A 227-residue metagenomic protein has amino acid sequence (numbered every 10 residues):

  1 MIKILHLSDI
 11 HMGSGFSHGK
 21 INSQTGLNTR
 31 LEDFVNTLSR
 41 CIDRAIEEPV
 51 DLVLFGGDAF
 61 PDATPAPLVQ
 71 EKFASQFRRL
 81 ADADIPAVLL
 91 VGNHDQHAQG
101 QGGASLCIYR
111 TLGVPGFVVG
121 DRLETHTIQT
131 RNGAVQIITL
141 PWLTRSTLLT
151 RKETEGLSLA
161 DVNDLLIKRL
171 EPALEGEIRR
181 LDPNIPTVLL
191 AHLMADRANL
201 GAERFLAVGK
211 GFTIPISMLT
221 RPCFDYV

Functional and structural regions predicted by a protein language model:
M1-Q76: N-terminal active-site segment of His-dependent metallophosphoesterases
I4, P86, P186-V188: Structural preference for beta-strand elements that scaffold enzyme active sites
T37-L38, I42, Q76-D82, R169 (+2 more regions): Substrate-engagement module of ASCE P-loop NTPases
L52, V91, D95-Y226: His/Asp/Glu-rich metal-coordinating catalytic cores of metallo-dependent phosphodiesterases/hydrolases acting on
K72-D84, P215-C223: Catalytic-core regions built around general acid/base machinery
R78-H97: Hydrophobic or amphipathic alpha-helical targeting/insertion segments
